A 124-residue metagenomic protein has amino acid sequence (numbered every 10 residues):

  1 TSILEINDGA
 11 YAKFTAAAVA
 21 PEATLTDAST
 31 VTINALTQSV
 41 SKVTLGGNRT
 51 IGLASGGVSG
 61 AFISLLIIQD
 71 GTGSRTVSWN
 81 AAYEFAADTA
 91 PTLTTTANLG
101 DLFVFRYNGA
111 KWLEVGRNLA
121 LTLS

Functional and structural regions predicted by a protein language model:
T1, Y11, V43-S124: Acidic, glycine/polar-enriched metal-coordinating patches/loops that mediate binding to polyanionic ligands
T1-Q38: Intrinsic low-complexity, repeat-rich intrinsically disordered segments enriched in small/flexible residues
